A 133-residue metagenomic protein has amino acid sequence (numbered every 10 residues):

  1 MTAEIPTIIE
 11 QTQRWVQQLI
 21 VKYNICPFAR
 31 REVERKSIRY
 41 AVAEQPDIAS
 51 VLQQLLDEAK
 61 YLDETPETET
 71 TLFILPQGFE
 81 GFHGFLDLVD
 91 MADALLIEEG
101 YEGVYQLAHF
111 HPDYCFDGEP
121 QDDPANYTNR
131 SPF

Functional and structural regions predicted by a protein language model:
T2-F133: Expand to "…catalyze enediolate/carbanion chemistry for C-C bond making/breaking, isomerization, decarboxylation
